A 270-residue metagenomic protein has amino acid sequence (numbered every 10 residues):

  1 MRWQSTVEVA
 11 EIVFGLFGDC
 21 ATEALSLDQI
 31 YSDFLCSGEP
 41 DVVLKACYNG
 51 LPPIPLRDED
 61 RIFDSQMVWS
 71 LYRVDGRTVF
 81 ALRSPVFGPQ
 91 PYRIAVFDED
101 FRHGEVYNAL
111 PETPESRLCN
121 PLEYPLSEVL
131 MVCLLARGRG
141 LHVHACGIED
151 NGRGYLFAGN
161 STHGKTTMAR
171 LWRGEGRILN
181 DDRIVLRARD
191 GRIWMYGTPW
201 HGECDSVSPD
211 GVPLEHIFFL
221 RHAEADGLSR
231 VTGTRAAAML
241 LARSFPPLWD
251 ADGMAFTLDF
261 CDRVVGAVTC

Functional and structural regions predicted by a protein language model:
M1-L156, S161, L171-R177, I184-C270: A noncatalytic interaction/capping subdomain that flanks phosphate/NTP-handling catalytic cores
H163-K165: Conserved glycine(s) of the Walker
M168: Hydrophobic positions on the alpha1 helix immediately C-terminal to the Walker A/P-loop
